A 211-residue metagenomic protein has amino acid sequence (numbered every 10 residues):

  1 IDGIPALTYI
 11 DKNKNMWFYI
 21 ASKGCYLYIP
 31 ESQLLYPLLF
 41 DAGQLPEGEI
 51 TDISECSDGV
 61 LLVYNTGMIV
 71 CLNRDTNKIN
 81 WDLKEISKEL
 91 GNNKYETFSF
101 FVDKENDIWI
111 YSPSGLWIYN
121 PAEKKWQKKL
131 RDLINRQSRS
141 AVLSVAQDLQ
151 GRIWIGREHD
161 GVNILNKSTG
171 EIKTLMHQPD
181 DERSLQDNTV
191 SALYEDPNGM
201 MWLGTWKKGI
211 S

Functional and structural regions predicted by a protein language model:
I1-S211: Carboxylate-rich, polar loop motifs that coordinate divalent cations or form catalytic acidic clusters
